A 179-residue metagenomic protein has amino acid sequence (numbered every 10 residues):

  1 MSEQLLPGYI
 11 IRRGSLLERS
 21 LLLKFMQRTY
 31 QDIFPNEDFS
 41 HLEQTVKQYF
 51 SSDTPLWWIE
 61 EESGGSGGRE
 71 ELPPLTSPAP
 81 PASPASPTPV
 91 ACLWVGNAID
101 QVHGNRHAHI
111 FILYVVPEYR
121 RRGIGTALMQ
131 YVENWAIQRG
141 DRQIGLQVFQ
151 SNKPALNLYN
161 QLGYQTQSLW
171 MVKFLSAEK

Functional and structural regions predicted by a protein language model:
L5, Y9, R13-G65, E71-T76 (+4 more regions): Acetyl-CoA-dependent GNAT
V116-E118, R122, Q150-S151: Active-site acidic-Proline motif in GNAT/NAT acetyltransferases
Y119, G123-Y131: Conserved acetyl-CoA pyrophosphate-binding loop and the N-cap/start of the following alpha-helix in GNAT-like
T126, Q150-S168: Conserved active-site alpha-helix within GNAT-family acetyltransferase domains
M129, I137-Q147: Conserved GNAT acetyl-CoA-binding A-motif
L146-A155, V172-A177: Conserved beta-strand-loop-alpha-helix junction that forms the acyl-donor binding cleft
